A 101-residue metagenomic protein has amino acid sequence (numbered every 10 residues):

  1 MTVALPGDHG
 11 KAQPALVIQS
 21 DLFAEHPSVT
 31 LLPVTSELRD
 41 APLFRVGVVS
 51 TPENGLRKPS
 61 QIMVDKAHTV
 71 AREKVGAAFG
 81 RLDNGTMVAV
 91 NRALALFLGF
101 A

Functional and structural regions predicted by a protein language model:
M1-A101: Conserved functional hotspots at enzyme active or ligand-binding sites that engage polyanionic ligands
